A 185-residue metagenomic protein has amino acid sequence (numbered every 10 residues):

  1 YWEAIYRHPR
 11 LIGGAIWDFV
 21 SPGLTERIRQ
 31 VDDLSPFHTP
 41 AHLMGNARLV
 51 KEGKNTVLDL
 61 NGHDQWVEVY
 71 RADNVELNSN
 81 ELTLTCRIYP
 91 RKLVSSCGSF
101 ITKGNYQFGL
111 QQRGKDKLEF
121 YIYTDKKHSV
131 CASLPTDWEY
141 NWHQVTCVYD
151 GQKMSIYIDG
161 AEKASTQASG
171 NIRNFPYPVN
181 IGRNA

Functional and structural regions predicted by a protein language model:
Y1-S35: Substrate-binding clefts and catalytic carboxylate motifs of secreted carbohydrate-active enzymes
I28-D64, A164, S169, N174-F175: Extracytoplasmic low-complexity segments
Q30-S35, L82-L93, V145-C147, I181: Short hydrophobic/aromatic patches on beta-strands that form ligand-binding or substrate-lining surfaces
D59-L82, S129-T136: Short surface loop/edge beta-strand patches of beta-sandwich-type extracellular domains that form ligand-contact sites
G98-I122: Glycan-recognition/cleft segments
Q112-G114, T166-A185: Flexible glycan-contacting loops in extracellular carbohydrate-active proteins
F120-Q144: Short, aromatic/His-centered strand-loop micro-motif at the edge of beta-sheets
N141-S155: Localized edge beta-strand/strand-to-loop motifs within extracellular or lumenal beta-rich domains
